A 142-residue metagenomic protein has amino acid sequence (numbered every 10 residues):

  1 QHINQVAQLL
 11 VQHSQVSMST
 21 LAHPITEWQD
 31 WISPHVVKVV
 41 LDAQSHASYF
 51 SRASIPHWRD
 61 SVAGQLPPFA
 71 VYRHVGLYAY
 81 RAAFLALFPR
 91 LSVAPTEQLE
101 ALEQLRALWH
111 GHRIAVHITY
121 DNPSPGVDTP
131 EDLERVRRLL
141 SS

Functional and structural regions predicted by a protein language model:
H2-L91: Conserved core of the sugar-phosphate nucleotidyltransferase
L66-S142: Conserved alpha/beta core of the MobA/IspD/sugar-nucleotide pyrophosphorylase nucleotidyltransferase superfamily
